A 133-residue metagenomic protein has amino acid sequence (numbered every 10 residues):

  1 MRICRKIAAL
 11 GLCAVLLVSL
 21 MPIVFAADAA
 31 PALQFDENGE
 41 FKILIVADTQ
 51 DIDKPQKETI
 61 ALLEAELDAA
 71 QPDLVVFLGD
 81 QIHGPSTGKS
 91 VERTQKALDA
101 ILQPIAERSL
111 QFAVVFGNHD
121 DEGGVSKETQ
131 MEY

Functional and structural regions predicted by a protein language model:
M1-G11: Bacterial N-terminal signal peptides that target proteins for export
L12-L20: Hydrophobic core
L20-A29: Sec-dependent signal peptide cleavage junction
A30-E40, I101: Long, low-complexity, largely intrinsically disordered segments of eukaryotic trafficking/secretory proteins
E40-Q50: Active-site-proximal beta-strand elements of phosphoester/diester hydrolases
D51-P55: Short, solvent-exposed loop/turn elements at domain surfaces
K57-Y133: Core catalytic region of metal-dependent phosphoesterases/phosphodiesterases, especially metallo-beta-lactamase-like
